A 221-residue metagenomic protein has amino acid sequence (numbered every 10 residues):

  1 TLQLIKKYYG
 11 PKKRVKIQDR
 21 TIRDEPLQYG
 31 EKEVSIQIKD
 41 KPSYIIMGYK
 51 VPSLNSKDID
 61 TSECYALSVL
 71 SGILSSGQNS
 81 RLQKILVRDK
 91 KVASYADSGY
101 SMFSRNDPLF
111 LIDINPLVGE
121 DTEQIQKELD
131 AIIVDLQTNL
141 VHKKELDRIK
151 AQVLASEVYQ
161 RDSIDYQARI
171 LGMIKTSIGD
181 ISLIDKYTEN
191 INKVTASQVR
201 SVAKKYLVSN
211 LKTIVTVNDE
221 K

Functional and structural regions predicted by a protein language model:
L2-Y8, I125-I132: Short amphipathic alpha-helices in soluble, non-transmembrane regions that often serve as interface/regulatory elements
K7-K57, G72-E123, E145, I149-Q152 (+4 more regions): Non-catalytic beta-strand/loop surface segments
C64-Y65: Zinc-dependent metallopeptidase catalytic helix centered on the HExxH motif and its immediate flanking segment
T138: Short, Lys/Arg-rich flexible segments
T176-I184: Short His/Asp/Glu-rich catalytic/ion-coordination signatures at enzyme active sites or charged loops
